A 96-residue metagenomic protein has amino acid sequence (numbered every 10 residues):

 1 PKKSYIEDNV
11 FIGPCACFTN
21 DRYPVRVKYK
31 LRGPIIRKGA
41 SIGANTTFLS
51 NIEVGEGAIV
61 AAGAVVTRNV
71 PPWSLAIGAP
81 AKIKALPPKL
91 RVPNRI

Functional and structural regions predicted by a protein language model:
P1-I77, K82-I83: Structural signal for interior beta-strand "rungs" in well-ordered beta-sheet cores of soluble enzyme domains
P87-R95: A glycine/serine/threonine-rich, flexible loop-to-helix segment that serves as the NAD(P) cofactor-binding "lid"
